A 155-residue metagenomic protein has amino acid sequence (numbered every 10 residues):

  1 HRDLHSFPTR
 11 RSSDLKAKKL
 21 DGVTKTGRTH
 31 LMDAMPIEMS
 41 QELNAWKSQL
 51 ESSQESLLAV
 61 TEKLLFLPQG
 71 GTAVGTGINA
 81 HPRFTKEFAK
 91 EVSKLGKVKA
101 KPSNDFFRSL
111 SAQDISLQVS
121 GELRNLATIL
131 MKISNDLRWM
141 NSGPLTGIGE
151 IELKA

Functional and structural regions predicted by a protein language model:
H1-S12: Short, small-residue-biased leader/transition segments that mark boundaries at the very start of proteins
K19-A34, L67-P68: Short, conserved phosphate-binding/catalytic loop or strand-edge motifs used in phosphoryl-/nucleotidyl-transfer
M35-A155: Internal glycine-rich alpha/beta core junctions
